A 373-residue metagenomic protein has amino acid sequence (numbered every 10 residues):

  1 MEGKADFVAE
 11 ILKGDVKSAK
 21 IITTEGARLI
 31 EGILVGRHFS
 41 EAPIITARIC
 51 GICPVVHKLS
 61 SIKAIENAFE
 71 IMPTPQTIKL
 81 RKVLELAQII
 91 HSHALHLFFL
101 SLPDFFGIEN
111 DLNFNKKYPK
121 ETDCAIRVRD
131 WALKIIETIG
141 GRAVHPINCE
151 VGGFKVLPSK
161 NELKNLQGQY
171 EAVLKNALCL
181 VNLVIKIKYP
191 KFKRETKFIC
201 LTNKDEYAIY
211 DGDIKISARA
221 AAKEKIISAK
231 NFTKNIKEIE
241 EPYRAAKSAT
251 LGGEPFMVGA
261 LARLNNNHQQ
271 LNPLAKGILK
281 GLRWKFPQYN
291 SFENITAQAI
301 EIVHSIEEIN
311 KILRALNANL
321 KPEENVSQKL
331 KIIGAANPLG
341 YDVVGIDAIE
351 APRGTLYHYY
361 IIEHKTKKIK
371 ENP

Functional and structural regions predicted by a protein language model:
M1-T355, H364-P373: Active-site bordering "gate/hinge" segments that shape substrate access to catalytic or cofactor-binding pockets
